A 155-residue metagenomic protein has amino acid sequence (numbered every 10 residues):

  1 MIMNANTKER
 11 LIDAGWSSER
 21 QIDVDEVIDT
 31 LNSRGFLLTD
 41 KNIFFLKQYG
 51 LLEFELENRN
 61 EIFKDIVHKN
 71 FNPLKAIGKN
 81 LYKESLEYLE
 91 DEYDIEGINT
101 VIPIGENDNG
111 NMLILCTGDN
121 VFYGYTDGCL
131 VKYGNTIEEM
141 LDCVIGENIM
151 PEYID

Functional and structural regions predicted by a protein language model:
M1-N109, E152-D155: A surface-exposed partner-binding patch
S18, G128-V131: Short N-terminal micro-motifs specific to bacterial/archaeal maturation and metal-cluster initiation sites
S33, D127-G128: Generic amphipathic alpha-helical segments used as scaffolds and interaction surfaces in large, multi-domain proteins
M112-I114: Short, surface-exposed charged micro-motifs
C116-D119: Short acidic-glycine loop/turn motifs at beta-strand connectors
F122-Y125: Short, compact, well-ordered microdomains
L130-D155: Compact, glycine/acidic-enriched structural inserts
